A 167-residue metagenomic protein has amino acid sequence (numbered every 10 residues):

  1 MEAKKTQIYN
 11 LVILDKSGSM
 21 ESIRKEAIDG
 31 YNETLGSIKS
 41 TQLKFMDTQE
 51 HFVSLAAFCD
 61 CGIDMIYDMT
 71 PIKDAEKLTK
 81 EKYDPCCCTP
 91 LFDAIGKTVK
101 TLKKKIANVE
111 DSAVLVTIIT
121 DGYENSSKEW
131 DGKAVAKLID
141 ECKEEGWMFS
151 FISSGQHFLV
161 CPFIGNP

Functional and structural regions predicted by a protein language model:
M1-P167: Acidic, low-complexity intrinsically disordered regions
